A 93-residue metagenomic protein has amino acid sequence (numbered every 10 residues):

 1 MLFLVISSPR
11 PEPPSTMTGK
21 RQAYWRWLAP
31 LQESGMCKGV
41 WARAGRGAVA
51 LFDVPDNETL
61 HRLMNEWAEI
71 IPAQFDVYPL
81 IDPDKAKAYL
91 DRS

Functional and structural regions predicted by a protein language model:
M1-S93: Conserved, structured core segments of small domains
